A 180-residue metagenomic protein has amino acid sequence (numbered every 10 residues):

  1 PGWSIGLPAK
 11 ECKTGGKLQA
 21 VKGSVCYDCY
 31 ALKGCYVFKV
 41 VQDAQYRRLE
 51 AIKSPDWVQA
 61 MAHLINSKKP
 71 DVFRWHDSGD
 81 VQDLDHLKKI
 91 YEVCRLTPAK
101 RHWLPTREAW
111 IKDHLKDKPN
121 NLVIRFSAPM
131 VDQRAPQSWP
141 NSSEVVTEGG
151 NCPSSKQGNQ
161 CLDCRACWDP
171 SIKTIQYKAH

Functional and structural regions predicted by a protein language model:
P1-H180: Class I S-adenosyl-L-methionine
